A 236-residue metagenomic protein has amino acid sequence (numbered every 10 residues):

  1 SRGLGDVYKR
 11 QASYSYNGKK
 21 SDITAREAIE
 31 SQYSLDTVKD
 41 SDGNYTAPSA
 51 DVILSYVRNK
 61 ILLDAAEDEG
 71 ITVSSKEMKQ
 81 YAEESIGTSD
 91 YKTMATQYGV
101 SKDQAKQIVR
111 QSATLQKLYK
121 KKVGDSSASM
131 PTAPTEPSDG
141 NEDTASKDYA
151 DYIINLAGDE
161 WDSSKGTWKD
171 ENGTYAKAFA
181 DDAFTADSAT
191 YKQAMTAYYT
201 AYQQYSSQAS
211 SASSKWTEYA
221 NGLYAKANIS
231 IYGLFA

Functional and structural regions predicted by a protein language model:
S1, D6-D103: N-terminal targeting/tethering segments
Y45-D68, K92-I154, N172-I229: Solvent-exposed, amphipathic alpha-helical "stalk/arm" or coiled-coil-like segments used as scaffolds
E160, S164: Extracytoplasmic/periplasm-facing segments of secreted or lipoprotein envelope proteins
S230-A236: Short acidic DE-rich linear segments
